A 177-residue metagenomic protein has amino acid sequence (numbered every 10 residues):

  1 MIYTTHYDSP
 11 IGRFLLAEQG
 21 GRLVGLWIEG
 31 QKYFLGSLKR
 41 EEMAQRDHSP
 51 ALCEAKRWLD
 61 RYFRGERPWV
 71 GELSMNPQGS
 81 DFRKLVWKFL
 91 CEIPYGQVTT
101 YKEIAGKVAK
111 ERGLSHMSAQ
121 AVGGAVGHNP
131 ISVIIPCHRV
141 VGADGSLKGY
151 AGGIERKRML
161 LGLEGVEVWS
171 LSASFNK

Functional and structural regions predicted by a protein language model:
M1-G113, M117, L163-K177: Basic nucleic-acid-binding alpha-helical/helix-turn surface characteristic of O6-alkylguanine DNA
F14, V98, A125-N129, D144-L147 (+1 more regions): Gly/Ser/Thr-rich beta-alpha loop segments that engage phosphate groups in nucleotides
G113-N129: Regulatory, non-catalytic segments
S132-I134: Extracellular LysM carbohydrate-binding repeats and other cell-envelope/extracellular binding modules
C137: Short cysteine clusters
V140: Catalytic nucleophile loop of clan PA
A143-K177: …primarily DNA-binding HTH/wHTH and HhH modules…
